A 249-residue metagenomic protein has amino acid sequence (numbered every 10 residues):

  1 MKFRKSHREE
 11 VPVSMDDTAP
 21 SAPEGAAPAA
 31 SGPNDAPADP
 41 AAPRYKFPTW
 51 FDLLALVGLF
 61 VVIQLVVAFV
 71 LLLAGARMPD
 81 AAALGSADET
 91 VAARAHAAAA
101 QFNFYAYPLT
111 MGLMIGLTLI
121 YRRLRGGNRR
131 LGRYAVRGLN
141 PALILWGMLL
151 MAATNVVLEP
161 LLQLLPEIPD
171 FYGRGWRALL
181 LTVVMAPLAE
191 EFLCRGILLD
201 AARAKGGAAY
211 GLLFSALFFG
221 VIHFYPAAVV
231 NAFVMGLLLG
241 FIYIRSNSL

Functional and structural regions predicted by a protein language model:
M1-R130: N-terminal, membrane-interfacial amphipathic/helix-forming hydrophobic leader that caps and precedes the first
G58, V62, M185, F214-F218 (+2 more regions): Hydrophobic residues within alpha-helical transmembrane segments of multi-pass solute transporters/permease subunits
A68-F69, A216, A228-L249: Functionally important transmembrane alpha-helices
A81-G85, R94-A99, R125-A204: Juxtamembrane helix-loop-helix connectors linking adjacent transmembrane helices in multi-pass membrane enzymes
P108-L113, W176, L180, A189 (+1 more regions): Membrane-embedded alpha-helical segments of multi-pass membrane proteins, especially the transmembrane helices
M151, A208-H223: Small-polar-interrupted transmembrane alpha-helices in polytopic inner-membrane proteins
Q163-I168, G220-A227: Membrane-interface helix caps and helix-loop-helix hairpins in membrane proteins
A189-F214, F241-S248: Membrane-interface helix/loop boundary segments of multi-pass membrane proteins
